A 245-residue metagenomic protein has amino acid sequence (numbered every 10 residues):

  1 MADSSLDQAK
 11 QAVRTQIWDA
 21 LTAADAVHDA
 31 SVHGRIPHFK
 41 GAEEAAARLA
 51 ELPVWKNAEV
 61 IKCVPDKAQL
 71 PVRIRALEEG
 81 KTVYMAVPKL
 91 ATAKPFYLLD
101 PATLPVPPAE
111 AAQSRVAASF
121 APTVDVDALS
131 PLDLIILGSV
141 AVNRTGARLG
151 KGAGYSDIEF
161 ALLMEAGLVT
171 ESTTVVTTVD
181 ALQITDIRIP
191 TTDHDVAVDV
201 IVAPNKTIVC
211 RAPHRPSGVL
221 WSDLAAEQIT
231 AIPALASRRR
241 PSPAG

Functional and structural regions predicted by a protein language model:
A2-H33, E51-V54, E79-T82, A93-G245: Surface-exposed, charge/polar-rich loops and edge strands
S5, A9, P37, G41 (+1 more regions): Short, contiguous, pocket-lining structural segments that sit at or immediately flank catalytic/ligand-binding sites
H38-K56, A68-P71: A short, well-structured juxtamembrane/interface segment
A45, V72, Y155-E159: Amphipathic alpha-helical interface surfaces
N57-V64, I136: Short hydrophobic beta-strand segments
I61-L77, K81-V83: Extended, H/D-rich, highly charged conserved domains that either
V87-T92: A short, structured active-site edge motif that brings together acidic residues
